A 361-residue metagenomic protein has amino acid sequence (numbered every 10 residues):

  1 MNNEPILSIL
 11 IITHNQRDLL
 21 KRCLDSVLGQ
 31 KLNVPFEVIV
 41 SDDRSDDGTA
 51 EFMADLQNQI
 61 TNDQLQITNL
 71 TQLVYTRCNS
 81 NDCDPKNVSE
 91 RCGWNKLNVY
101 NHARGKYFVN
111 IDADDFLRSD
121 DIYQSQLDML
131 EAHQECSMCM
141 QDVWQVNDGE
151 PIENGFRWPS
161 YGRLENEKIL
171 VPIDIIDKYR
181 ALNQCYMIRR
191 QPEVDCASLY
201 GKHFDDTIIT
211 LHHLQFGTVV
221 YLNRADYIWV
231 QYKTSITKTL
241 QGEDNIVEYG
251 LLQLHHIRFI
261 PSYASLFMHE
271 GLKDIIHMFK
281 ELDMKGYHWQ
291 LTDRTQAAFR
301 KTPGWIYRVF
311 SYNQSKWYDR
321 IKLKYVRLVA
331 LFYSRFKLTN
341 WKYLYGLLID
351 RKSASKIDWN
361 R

Functional and structural regions predicted by a protein language model:
N15, V27, D43-R44, A113: Conserved short acidic donor-positioning loop in nucleotide-sugar-dependent glycosyltransferases
D25-P35: Short, acidic, metal-binding catalytic loop of nucleotide-sugar glycosyltransferases
D42-F52, S80, D112: A conserved acidic beta->alpha catalytic loop
C78-A103, A113: Glycine-rich, basic loop-to-helix element that forms the pyrophosphate-binding segment of sugar-nucleotide handling
F108: Short aromatic/hydrophobic "clamp" motif used to bind/position activated sugar donors
D121-G155: Conserved donor NDP-sugar-binding/catalytic core segment of glycosyltransferases
Q141, S160-D244: Conserved nucleotide-sugar donor-binding catalytic segment
D174, A225, W229-K233, K238-H269 (+1 more regions): Catalytic core of nucleotide-sugar-dependent glycosyltransferases
